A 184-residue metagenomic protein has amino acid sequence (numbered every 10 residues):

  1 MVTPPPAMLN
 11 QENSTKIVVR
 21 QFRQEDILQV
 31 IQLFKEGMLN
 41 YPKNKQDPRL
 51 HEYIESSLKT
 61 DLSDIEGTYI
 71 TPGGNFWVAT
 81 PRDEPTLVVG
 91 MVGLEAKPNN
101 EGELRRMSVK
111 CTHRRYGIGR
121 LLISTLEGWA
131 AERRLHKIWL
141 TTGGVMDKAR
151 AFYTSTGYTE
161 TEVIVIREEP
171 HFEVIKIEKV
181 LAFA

Functional and structural regions predicted by a protein language model:
T3-P4, E12-I17, Q21-R105, K110-C111 (+4 more regions): Acetyl-CoA-dependent GNAT
H113, G117: Glycine-rich phosphate-binding loop
I123, A130-T142: Conserved GNAT acetyl-CoA-binding A-motif
T141-T142, R150-K176: Conserved catalytic-core motifs of GNAT/GCN5-like acyltransferases
M146: Phosphate/anion-contacting hairpin/loop surfaces
